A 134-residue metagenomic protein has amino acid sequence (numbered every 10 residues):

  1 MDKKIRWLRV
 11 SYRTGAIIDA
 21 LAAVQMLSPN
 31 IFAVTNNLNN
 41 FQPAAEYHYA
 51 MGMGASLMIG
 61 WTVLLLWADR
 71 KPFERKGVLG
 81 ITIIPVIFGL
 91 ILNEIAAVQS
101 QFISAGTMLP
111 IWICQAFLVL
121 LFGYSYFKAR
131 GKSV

Functional and structural regions predicted by a protein language model:
M1-D19: Cytosolic juxtamembrane helix and N-cap/initiation of the first transmembrane helix
D2-I5, S28-M51: Interfacial loop at the N-terminal end of multi-pass membrane proteins
R13, N37-Y47, D69-G77: Short juxtamembrane and helix-loop transition motifs at transmembrane-helix boundaries in membrane proteins
I17-L21, Q25-M26, A45-D69, I81-F88: Core segments of alpha-helical transmembrane spans in multipass integral membrane proteins
L38-A45, Q101-C114: Non-cytosolic membrane-interface motifs at loop->transmembrane helix junctions
V78-E94, C114-L121: Hydrophobic alpha-helical membrane segments
I91-L109, Y126-K128: Membrane-helix boundary connector in multi-pass membrane proteins
A116-V134: Membrane-water interface at the C-terminal end of transmembrane alpha helices
